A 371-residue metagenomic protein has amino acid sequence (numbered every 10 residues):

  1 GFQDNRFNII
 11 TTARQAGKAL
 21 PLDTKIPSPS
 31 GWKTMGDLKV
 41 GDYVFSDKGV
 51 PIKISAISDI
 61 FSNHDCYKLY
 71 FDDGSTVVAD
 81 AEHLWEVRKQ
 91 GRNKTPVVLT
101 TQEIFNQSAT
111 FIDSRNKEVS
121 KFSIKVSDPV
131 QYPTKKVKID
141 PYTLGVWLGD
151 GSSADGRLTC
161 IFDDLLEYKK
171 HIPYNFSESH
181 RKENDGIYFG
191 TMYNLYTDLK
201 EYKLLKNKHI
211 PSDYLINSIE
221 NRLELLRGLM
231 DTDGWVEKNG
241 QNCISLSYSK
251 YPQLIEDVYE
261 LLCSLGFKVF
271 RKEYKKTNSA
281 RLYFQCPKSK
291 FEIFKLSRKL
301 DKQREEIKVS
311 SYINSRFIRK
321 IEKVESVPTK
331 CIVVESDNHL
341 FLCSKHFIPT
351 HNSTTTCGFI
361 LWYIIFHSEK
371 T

Functional and structural regions predicted by a protein language model:
G1-D23, W32-K39, S353-T371: Phosphate/NTP-binding elements of NTP-utilizing enzymes
F7, T12-R14, Y196-E201, L282: Generic hydrophobic, helix-prone segments enriched in Leu/Val/Ile
T11, I219, E224, K295-L296 (+1 more regions): Short alpha-helical segments used as structural interaction elements across diverse proteins
K25, M35-G36, V40-V50, A56-T277 (+1 more regions): Intein-associated homing endonuclease modules of the LAGLIDADG/DOD-type, together with closely related HINT-family
L261-S264, Y283-K290: Active-site-proximal acidic segments at structured loop/helix or strand boundaries that coordinate catalytic metals
S279-Y283, F291-E305: Polar, glycine-rich mid-to-C-terminal structural blocks that act as macromolecule-binding/assembly scaffolds
